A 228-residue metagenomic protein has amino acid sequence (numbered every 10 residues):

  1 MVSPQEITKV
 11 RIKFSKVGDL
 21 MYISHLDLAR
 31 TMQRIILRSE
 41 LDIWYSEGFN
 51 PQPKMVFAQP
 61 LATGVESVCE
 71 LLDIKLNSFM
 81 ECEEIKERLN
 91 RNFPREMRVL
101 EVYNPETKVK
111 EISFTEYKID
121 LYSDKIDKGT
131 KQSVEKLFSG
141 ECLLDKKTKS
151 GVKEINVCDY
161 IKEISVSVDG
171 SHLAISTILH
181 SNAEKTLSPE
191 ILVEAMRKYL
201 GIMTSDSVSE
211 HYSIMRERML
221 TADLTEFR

Functional and structural regions predicted by a protein language model:
M1-Y22, M55-V65, L76-F79: Extended low-complexity, intrinsically disordered regulatory tracts
V10-I12, E70-L72, F114-L121, L173-L179: Short, hydrophobic beta-strand segments
L20-I43: N-terminal ordered "arm"
Y45-I74, E106-K108: Short, charge-patterned binding micro-sites
V68-K118: Ordered, amphipathic secondary-structure segments that act as subunit-interaction surfaces in large macromolecular
N77-C82, D124-D127, N182: Helix N-cap motif at beta-to-alpha junctions
C82-F93, G129-S139, I191-V193: Short amphipathic alpha-helices in soluble, non-transmembrane regions that often serve as interface/regulatory elements
S139-R228: Core RNA-modification/binding signature centered on pseudouridine synthases
